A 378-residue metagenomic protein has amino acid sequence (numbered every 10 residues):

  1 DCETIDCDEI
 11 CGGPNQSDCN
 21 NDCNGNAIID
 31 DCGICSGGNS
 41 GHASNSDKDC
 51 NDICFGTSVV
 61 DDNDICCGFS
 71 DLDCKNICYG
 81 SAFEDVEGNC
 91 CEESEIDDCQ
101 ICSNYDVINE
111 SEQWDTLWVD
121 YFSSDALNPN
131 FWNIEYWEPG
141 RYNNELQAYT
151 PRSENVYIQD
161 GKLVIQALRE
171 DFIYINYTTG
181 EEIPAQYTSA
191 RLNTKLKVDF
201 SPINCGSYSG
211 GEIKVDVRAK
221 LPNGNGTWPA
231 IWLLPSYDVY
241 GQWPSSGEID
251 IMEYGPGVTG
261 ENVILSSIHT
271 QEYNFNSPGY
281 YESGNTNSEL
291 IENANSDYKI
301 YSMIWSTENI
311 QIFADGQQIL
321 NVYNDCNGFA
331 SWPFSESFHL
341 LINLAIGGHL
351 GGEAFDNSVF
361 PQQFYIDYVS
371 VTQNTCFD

Functional and structural regions predicted by a protein language model:
D1-E110: Primarily marks secretory-pathway-exposed extracellular/lumenal segments that are disulfide- and glycosylation-prone
C7, C19, C50, D62 (+3 more regions): GH16 jelly-roll
